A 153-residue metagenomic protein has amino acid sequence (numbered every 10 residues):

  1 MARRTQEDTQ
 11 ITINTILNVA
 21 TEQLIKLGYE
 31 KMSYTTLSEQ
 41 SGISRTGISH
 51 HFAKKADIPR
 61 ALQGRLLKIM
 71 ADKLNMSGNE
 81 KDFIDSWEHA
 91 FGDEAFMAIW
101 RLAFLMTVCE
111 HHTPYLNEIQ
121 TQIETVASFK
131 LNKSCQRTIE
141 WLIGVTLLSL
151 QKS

Functional and structural regions predicted by a protein language model:
M1-T9: N-terminal intrinsically disordered/low-complexity leader segments
T9-A20, L37, L62-L66, M70: Generic hydrophobic, amphipathic alpha-helix propensity
T15, V19, Q23-D57: Helix-turn-helix
V19-L27, D72-K73, L102, M106: Solvent-exposed, amphipathic alpha-helical segments
I58-L66, L74, H112-Y115: Alpha-helical DNA-contacting segments of helix-turn-helix folds
A61, D72-W100: Hydrophobic alpha-helical connector segments
K81, D85, T107-I139: Amphipathic alpha-helical packing segments from all-alpha helical-bundle domains
W87, I99-T107, I139-L142, T146: Short alpha-helical scaffolding segments that buttress acidic/His motifs in well-ordered protein cores
